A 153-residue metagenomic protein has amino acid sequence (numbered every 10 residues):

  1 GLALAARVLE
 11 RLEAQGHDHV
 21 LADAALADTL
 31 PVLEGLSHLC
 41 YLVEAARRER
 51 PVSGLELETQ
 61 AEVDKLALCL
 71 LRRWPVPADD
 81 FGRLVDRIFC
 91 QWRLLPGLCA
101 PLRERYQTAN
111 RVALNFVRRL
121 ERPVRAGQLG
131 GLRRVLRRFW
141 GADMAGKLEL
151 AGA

Functional and structural regions predicted by a protein language model:
G1-L26, V43: Active-site scaffold of zinc-dependent metalloenzymes
H19-A27, R48-L55: Short, solvent-exposed segments of well-ordered alpha helices
A27-V43: Active-site recognition of the HExxH zinc-binding catalytic motif
L42-A46, L71: Extended, well-ordered alpha-helical segments in internal regulatory regions
P51-Q91: Post-HExxH zinc-binding segment in Zn-dependent metallohydrolases
G97-A153: Pan-zinc metallopeptidase signature
